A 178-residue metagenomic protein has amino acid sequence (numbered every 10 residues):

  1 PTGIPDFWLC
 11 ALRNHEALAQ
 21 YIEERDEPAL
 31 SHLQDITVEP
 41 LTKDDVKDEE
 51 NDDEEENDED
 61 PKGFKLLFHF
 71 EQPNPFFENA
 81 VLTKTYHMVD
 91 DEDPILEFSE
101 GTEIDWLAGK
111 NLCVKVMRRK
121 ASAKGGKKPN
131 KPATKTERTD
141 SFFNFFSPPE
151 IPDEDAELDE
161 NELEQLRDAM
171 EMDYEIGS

Functional and structural regions predicted by a protein language model:
T2-S178: Mixed-charge, low-complexity intrinsically disordered segments
